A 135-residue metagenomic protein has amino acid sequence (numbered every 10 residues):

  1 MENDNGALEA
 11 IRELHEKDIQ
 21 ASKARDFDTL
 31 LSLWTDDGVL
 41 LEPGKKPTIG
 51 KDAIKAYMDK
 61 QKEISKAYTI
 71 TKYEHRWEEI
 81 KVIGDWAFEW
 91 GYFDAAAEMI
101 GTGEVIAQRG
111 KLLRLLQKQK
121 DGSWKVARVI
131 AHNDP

Functional and structural regions predicted by a protein language model:
N5-E13, F27-V82, Y92-D94, E104-Q108: A solvent-exposed, acidic/Ser-Thr-rich amphipathic alpha-helical stretch
L41, A96-I100, Q117: A generic structural motif
I80-A87, Q117-S123: A short, structured loop/turn motif at beta-sheet edges
G91-E98, H132: Generic short beta-strand segments
R109-P135: Short beta-strand edge/turn micro-motifs at domain boundaries
